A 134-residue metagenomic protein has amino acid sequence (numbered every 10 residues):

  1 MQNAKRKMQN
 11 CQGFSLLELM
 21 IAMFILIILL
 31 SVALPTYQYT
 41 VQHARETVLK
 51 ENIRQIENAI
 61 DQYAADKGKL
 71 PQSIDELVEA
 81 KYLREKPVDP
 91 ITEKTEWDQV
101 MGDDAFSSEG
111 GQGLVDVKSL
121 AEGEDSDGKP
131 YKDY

Functional and structural regions predicted by a protein language model:
M1-Q12: N-terminal leader/signal peptides at the extreme start of proteins
C11-Y37: N-terminal single-pass transmembrane signal-anchor helix
F14, V48-L49, D61-Y63: A generic structural signal for short
I27, L34-I53: Aliphatic-rich helix starts adjacent to a transmembrane/signal segment
R54-Y134: Low-complexity, acidic interaction segments enriched in glycine
